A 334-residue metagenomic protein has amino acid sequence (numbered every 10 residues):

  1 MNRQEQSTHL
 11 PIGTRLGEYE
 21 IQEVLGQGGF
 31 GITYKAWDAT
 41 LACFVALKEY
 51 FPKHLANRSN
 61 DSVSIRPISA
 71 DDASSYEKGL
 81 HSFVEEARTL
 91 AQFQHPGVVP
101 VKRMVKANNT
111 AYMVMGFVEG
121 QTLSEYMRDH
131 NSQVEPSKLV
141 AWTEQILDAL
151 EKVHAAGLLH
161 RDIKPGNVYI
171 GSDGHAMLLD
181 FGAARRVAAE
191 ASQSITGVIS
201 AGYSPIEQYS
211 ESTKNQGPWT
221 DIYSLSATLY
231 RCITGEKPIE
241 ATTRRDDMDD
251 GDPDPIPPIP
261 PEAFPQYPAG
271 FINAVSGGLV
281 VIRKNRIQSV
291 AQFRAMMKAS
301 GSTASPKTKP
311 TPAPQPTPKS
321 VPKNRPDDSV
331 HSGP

Functional and structural regions predicted by a protein language model:
Q22-G28, T33: Protein kinase glycine-rich loop
N57-Q92: AlphaC helix of the eukaryotic protein kinase fold
M104: Activation-segment/catalytic-loop signature of the eukaryotic protein kinase fold
N108-T122, Y126: Conserved short submotifs of the Hanks-type protein kinase catalytic core that shape the nucleotide-binding pocket
W142-T143: Activation segment signature within eukaryotic-like protein kinase domains
H154-I170: Catalytic-loop of the protein kinase fold
Y203-S302: C-terminal lobe helix-coil module of Hanks-type protein kinase domains
